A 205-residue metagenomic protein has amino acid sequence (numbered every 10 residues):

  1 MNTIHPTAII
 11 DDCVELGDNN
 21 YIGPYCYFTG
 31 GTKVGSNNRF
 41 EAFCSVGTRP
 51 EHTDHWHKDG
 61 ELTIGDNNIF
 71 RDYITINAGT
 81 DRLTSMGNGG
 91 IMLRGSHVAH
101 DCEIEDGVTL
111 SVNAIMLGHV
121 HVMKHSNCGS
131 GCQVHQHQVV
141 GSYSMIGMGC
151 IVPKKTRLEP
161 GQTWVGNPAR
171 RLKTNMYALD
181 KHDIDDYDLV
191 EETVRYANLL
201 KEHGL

Functional and structural regions predicted by a protein language model:
M1-T32: N-terminal segments that cap or nucleate solenoid repeat domains
Y21-K33, R39-V98, C102-D106, L110-G204: Glycine-rich hexapeptide-repeat left-handed beta-helix
